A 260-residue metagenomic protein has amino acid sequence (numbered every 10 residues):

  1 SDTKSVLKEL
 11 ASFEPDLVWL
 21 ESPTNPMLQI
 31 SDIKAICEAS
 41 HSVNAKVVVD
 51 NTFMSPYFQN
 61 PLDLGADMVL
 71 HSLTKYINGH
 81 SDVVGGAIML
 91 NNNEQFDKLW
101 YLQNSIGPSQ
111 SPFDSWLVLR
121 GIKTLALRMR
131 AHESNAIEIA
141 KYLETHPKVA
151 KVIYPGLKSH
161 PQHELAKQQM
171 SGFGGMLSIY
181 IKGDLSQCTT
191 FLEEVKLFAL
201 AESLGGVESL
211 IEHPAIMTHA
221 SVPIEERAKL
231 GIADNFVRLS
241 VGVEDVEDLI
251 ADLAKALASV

Functional and structural regions predicted by a protein language model:
S1-K148, I153: Conserved PLP-enzyme active-site core in the AAT-like
A11, D16, R128, E193 (+1 more regions): PLP-dependent enzyme catalytic core of the Aspartate aminotransferase-like
F53, K75, I139, G156-H160 (+4 more regions): Glycine-rich beta-alpha junction loops
G79-H80, Q110-P112, Q169-G172, K229-A233: Short, flexible turn/loop "capping" segments at secondary-structure junctions
V83-G85, G172-M176, D234-R238: Short, solvent-exposed beta-strand edge segments and adjacent coil->beta transition regions
N93-L99, E202-A215: Mobile, glycine-enriched helix-loop/loop "lid" segments at the mouths of ligand-binding/catalytic clefts that gate
V118-L127, G174-K182, R238-G242: Short, well-ordered beta-strand elements within core beta-sheets of diverse protein domains
I137-G205, V222-A228: Conserved small-domain helix->loop->beta segment predominantly found in fold-type I
